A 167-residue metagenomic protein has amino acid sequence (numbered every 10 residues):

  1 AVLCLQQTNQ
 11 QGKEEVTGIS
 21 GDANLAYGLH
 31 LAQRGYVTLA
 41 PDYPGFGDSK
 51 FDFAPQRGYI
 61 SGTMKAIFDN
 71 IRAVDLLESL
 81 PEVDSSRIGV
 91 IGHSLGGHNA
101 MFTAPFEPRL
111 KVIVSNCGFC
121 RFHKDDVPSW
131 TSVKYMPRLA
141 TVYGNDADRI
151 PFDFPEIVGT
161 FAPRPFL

Functional and structural regions predicted by a protein language model:
V2-S79, K124-S129: Cap/lid segment of the alpha/beta-hydrolase catalytic domain
D42, I91, N116-C117, L167: Alpha/beta-hydrolase-fold catalytic nucleophile elbow
E82-S94: Alpha/beta-hydrolase fold nucleophile elbow
G92-A104: Glycine-rich nucleophile elbow surrounding the catalytic serine of serine-hydrolase chemistry
A104, R149-L167: Serine-hydrolase catalytic core
P105-K111: Conserved hydrolase catalytic core segment
V112-I157: Mobile cap/lid helix-loop segments that gate and shape the active-site cleft of serine hydrolases
